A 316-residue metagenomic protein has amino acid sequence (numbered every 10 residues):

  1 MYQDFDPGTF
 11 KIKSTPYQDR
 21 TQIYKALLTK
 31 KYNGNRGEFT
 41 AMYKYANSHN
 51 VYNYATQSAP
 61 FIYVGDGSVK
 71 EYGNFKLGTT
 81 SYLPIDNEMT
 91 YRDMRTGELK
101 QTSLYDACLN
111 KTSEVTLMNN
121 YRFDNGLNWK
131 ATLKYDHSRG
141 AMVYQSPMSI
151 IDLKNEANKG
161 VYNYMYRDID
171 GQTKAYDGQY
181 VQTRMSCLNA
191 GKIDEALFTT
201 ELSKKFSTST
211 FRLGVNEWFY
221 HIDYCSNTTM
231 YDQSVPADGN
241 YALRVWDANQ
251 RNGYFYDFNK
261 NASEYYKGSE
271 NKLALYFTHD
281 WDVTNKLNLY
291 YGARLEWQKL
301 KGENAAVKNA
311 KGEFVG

Functional and structural regions predicted by a protein language model:
M1-P16, K25-K31, T40, M118-Y121 (+1 more regions): Predominantly transmembrane beta-strands of Gram-negative outer membrane beta-barrel pores used for transport
Q3, A46, R294-E296: Catalytic metal-binding/acid-base residues of hydrolase active sites
F5, A46-S48, H137: Short, catalytically relevant binding-site loops at active-site mouths
F5, F10-Q18, Y52-S58, Y105 (+4 more regions): Outer-membrane beta-barrel translocator domains and adjoining extracellular loop/strand segments of Gram-negative
P16, T21-K25, R294-E296: Short, cationic motifs built from Arg/Lys/His that form the positively charged side of catalytic pockets
R20, Y24-M118, A141-C187, A242-K260: Acidic/polar loop-and-plug regions of large Gram-negative outer-membrane beta-barrel proteins
N110-G140, M165-V307: Face-selective signature of the C-terminal outer-membrane beta-barrel domain
A310-G316: Short, intrinsically disordered, charge-balanced linker/junction segments flanking boundaries in proteins
